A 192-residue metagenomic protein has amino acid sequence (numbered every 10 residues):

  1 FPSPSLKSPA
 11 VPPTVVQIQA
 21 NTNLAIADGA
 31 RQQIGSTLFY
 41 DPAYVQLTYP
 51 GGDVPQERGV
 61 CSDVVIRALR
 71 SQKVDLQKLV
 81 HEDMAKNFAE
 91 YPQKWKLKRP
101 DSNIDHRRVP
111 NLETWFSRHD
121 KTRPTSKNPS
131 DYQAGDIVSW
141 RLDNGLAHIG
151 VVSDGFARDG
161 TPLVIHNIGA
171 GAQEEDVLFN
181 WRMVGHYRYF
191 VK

Functional and structural regions predicted by a protein language model:
F1-L24, Y187-K192: N-terminal secretory targeting signals
P12-A20, L47-Q56, K98-S102, R123-K127 (+1 more regions): Second-shell loop/turn segments in exported
L24-A27, A85-I165: ...with weaker cross-activation on analogous glycine-rich loops/strands in unrelated enzymes
R31, G35, I66-V74, H81 (+2 more regions): Sec-exported extracytoplasmic/periplasmic mature domains
T37-P42, Q173-E174: Short, solvent-exposed loop/turn elements at domain surfaces
D41-S62, D75-K98: Acidic helix-start/capping segments at beta-turn-to-alpha-helix junctions
D159-K192: Low-complexity, Gly/Ser/Thr/Pro-rich intrinsically disordered linker/tail segments
